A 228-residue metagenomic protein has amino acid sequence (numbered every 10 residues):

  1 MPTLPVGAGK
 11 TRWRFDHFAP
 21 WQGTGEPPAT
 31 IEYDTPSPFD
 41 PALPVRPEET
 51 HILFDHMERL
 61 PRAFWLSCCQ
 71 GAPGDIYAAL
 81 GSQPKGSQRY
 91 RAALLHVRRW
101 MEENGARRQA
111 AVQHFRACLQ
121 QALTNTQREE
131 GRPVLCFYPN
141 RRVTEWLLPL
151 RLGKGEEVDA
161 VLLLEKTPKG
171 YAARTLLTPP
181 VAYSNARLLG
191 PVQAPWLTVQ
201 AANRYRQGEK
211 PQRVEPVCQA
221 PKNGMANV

Functional and structural regions predicted by a protein language model:
M1-R142, E215-V228: An acidic, glycine-rich, mixed-charge low-complexity segment common to nucleic-acid enzymes
K10, K85, K154, K166-K169 (+2 more regions): Context-gated lysine
R141-G208: Compact beta-sheet-dominated globular domain cores
P195-V228: Long, low-complexity intrinsically disordered regions
